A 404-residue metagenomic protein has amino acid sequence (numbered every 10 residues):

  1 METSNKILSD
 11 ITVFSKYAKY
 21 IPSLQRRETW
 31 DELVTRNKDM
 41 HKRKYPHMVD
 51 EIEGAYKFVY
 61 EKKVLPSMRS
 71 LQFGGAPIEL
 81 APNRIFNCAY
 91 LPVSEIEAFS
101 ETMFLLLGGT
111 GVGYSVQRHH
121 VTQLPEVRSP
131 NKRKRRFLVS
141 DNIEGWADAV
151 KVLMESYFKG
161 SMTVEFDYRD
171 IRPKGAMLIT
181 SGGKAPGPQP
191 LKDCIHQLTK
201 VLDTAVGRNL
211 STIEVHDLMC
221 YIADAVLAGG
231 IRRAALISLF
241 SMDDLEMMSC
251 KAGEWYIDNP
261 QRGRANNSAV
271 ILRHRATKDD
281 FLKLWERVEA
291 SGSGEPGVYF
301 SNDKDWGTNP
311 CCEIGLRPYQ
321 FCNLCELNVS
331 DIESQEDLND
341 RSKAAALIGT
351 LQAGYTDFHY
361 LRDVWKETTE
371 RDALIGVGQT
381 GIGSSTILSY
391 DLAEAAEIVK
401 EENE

Functional and structural regions predicted by a protein language model:
M1-E404: Extended catalytic cores of very large enzyme megasubunits
